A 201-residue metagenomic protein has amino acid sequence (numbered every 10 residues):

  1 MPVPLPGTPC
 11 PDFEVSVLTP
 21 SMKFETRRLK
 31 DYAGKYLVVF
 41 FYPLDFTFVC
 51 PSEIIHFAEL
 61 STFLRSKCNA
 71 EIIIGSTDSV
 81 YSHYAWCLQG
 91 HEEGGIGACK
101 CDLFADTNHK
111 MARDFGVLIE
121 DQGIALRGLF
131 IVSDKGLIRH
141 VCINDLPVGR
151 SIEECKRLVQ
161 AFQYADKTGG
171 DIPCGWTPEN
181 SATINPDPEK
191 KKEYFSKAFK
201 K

Functional and structural regions predicted by a protein language model:
M1-K201: Chalcogenol-based redox active-site neighborhoods
